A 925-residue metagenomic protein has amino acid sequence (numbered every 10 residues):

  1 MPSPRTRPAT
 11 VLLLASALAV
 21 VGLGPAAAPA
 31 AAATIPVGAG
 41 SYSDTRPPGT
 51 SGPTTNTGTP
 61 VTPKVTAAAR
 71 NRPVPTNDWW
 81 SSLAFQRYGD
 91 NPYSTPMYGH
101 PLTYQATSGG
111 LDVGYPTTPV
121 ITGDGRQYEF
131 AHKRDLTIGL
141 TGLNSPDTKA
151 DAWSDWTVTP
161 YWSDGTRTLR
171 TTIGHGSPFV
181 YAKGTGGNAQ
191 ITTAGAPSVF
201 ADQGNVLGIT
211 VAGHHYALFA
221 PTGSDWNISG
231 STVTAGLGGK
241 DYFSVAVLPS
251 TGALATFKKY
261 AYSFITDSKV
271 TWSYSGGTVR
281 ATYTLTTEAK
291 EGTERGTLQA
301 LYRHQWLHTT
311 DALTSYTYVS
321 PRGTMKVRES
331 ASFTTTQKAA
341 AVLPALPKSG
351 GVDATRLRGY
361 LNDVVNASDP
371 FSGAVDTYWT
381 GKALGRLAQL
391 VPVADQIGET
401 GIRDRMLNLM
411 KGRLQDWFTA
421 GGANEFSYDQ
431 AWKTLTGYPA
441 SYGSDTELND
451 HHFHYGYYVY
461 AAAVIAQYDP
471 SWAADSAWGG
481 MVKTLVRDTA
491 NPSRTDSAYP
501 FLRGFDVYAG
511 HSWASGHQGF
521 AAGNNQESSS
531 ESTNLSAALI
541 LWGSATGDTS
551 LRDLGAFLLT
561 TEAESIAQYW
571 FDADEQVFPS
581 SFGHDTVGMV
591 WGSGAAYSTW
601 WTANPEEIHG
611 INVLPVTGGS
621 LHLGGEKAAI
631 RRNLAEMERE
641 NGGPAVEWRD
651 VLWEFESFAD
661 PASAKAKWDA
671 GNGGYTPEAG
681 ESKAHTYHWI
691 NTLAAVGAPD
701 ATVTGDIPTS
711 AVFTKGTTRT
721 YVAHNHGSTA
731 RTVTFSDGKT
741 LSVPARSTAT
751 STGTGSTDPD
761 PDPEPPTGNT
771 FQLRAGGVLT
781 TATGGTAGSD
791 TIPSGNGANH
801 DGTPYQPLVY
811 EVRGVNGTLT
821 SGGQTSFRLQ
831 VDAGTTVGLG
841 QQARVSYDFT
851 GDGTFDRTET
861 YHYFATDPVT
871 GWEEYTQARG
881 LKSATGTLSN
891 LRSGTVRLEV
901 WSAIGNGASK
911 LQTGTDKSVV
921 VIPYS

Functional and structural regions predicted by a protein language model:
M1-A32: Secretory targeting and sorting signals
L23, A33-H452, P492, D496-F505 (+3 more regions): Ser/Thr/Asn(+Pro)-rich, low-complexity disordered segments
A374-A394, M406, D445-K483, S528-S536: Aromatic-rich carbohydrate-recognition surfaces in CAZymes
R503-F520: Flexible internal linker/loop segments at domain or repeat junctions
A522-N525, F864-G905: Short, surface-exposed tryptophan/glycine-enriched loops that mediate extracellular molecular recognition
P765-Q824, R828-L839, L891-S925: Proprotein-processing/basic-patch segments
T791, G851-G853: Acidic, glycine-anchored loop motifs typical of Ca2+
A843-F849: Conserved aromatic beta-strand anchor motif in extracellular beta-sandwich/beta-rich domains
